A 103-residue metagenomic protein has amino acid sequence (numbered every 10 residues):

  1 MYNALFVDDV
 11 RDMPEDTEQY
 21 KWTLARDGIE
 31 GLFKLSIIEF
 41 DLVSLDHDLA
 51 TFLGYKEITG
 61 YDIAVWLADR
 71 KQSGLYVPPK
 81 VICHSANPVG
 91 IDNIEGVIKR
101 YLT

Functional and structural regions predicted by a protein language model:
M1-T103: Catalytic phosphate/metal-binding cores of nucleic-acid and nucleotide-processing enzymes, i.e., regions that mediate
